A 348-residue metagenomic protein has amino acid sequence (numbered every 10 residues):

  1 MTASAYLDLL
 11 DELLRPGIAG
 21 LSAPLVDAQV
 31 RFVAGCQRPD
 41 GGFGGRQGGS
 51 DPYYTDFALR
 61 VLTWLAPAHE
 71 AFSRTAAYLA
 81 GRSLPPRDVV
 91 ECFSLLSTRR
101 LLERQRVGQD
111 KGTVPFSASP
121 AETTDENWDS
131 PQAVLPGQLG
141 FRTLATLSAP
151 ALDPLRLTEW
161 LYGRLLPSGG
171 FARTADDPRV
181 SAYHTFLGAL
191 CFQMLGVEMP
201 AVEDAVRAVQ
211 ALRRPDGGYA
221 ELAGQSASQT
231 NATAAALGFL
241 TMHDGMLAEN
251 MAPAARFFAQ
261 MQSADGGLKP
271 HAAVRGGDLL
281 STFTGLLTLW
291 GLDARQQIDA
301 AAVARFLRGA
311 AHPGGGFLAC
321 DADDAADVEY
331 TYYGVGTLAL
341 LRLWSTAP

Functional and structural regions predicted by a protein language model:
T2-S22, R46-H69, L84-Q109, W128-R156 (+4 more regions): An alpha-helical repeat/solenoid feature that recognizes helix-turn-helix modules
L25-G41, E70-R87, R106-S130, A151-F171 (+3 more regions): Long, well-ordered core segments of solenoidal/helical folds
